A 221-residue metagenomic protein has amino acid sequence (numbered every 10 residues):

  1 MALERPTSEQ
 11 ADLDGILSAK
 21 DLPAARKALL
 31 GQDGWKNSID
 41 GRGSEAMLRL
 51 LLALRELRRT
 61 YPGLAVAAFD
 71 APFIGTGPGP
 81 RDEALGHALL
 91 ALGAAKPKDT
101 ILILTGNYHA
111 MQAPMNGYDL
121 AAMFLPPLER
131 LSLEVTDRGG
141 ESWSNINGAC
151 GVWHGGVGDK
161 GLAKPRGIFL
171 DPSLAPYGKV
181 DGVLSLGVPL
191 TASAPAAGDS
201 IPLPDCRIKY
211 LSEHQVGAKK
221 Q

Functional and structural regions predicted by a protein language model:
A2-Q221: Compositional signal for N-terminal targeting/processing segments
